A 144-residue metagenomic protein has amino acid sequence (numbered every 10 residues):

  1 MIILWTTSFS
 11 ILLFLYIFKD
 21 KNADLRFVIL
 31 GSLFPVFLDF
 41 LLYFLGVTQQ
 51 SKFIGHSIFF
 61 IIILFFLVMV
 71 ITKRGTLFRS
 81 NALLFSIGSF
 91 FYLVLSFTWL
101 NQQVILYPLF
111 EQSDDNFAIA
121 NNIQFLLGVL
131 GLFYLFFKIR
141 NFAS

Functional and structural regions predicted by a protein language model:
M1-S144: N-terminal membrane-targeting hydrophobic helices
